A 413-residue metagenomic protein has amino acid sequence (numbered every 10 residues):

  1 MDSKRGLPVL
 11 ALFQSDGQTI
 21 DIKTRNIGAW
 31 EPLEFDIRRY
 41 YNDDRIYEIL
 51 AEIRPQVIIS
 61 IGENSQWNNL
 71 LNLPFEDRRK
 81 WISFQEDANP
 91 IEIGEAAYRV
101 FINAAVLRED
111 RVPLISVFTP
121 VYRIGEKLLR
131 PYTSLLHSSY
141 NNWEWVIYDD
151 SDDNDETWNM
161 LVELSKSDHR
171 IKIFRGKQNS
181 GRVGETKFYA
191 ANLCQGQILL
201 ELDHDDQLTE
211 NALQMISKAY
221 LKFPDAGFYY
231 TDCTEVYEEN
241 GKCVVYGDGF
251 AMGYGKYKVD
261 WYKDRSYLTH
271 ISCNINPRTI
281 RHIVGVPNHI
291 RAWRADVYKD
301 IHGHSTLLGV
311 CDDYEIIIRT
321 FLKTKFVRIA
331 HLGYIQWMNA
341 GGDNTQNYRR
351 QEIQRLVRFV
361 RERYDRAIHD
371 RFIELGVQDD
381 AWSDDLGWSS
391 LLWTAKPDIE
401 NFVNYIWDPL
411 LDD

Functional and structural regions predicted by a protein language model:
D2-R5, F84-S134: N-proximal low-complexity "stem/linker" segments adjacent to membrane-targeting elements
L136-R175: Acidic donor-binding segment of Leloir-type glycosyltransferases
G176-C194: Glycine-rich, basic loop-to-helix element that forms the pyrophosphate-binding segment of sugar-nucleotide handling
G184-E185, G255-A292: A recurrent flexible, glycine/aromatic-enriched loop bordering the glycosyltransferase active site that acts as
L199: Short aromatic/hydrophobic "clamp" motif used to bind/position activated sugar donors
L213-D260: Conserved donor NDP-sugar-binding/catalytic core segment of glycosyltransferases
K258-V259, H331-N339, T345-D379: Catalytic core of nucleotide-sugar-dependent glycosyltransferases
G309-I316: Acidic donor-binding loop at a coil-to-helix junction in glycosyltransferase catalytic cores that engages
